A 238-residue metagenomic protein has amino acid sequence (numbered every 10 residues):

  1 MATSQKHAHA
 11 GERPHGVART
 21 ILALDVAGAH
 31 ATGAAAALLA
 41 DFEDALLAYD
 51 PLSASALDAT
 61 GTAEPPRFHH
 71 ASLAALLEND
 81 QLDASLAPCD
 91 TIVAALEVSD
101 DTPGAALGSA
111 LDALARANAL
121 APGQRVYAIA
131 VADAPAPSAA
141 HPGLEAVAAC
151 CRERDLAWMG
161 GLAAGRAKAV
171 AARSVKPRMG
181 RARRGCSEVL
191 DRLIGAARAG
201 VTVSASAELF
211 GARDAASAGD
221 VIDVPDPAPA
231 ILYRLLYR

Functional and structural regions predicted by a protein language model:
M1-A121: N-terminal beta1-alpha1-beta2 submodule of the flavodoxin-like/Rossmannoid cofactor-binding fold
L38-L39, A106-A115, A140-E145, R183-L190: Well-ordered, non-membrane alpha-helical segments in soluble/globular domains
F42-S53, L114-N118, V147-D155, L190-R198: Hydrophobic, Leu/Ile/Phe/Ala-enriched alpha-helical segments that form helix-helix packing faces
C89, C150-C151, C186: Generic recognition of cysteine residues
A117-P142, A228-R238: Ser/Thr/Gly-rich flexible loops in soluble cytosolic domains mediating phosphotransfer, phosphorylation
Y127-V175, G180-A182: Short, glycine-/small-residue-rich phosphate/pyrophosphate-handling segment
L162-R238: Glycine-rich phosphate/pyrophosphate-binding loop and the adjoining helix
